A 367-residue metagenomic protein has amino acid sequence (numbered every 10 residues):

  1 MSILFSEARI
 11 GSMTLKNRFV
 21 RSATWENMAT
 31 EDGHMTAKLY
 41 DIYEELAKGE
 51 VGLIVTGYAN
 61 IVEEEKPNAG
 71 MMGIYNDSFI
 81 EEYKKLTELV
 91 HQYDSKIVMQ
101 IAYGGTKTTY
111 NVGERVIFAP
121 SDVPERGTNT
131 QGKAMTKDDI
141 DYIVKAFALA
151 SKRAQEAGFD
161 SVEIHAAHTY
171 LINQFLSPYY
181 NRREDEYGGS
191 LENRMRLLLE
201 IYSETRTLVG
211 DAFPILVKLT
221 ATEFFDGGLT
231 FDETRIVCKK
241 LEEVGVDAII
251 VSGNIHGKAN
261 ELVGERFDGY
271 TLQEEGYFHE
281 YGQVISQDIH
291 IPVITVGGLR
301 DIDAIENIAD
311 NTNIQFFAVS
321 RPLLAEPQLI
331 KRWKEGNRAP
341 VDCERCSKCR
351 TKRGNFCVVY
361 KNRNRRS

Functional and structural regions predicted by a protein language model:
M1-S367: Flavin-dependent oxidoreductase catalytic cores
